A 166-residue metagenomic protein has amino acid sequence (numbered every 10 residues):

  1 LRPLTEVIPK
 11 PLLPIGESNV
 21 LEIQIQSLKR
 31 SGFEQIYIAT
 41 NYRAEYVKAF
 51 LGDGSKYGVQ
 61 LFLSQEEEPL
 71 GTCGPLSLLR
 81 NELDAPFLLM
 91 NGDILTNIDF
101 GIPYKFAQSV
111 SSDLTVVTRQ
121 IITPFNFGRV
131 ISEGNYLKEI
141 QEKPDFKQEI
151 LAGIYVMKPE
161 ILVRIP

Functional and structural regions predicted by a protein language model:
L1-E45: N-terminal glycine-rich phosphate-binding loop and ensuing alpha1 helix
L4, F50, I98, I140 (+1 more regions): Residues that scaffold the ATP/ADP-binding catalytic core of kinase and kinase-like folds
L13, L88, Q148, I154-Y155: Residues that recognize and position ribonucleotide moieties
Y42, M90, S132, V156-M157: A conserved hydrophobic position in a structured secondary element of the catalytic/binding core that shapes
K48-G134: Conserved beta-loop-beta/alpha segment of the NTase-like Rossmann-fold superfamily that binds/positions NTPs
D84, L137-K138, L162-R164: Short helix-loop capping/hinge motifs at secondary-structure junctions, enriched in acidic/polar residues
S132-Q148: Short, flexible, basic/aromatic active-site loop/helix in glycosyltransferases
G153-R164: Conserved nucleotide-sugar donor-binding and metal-coordinating catalytic region shared by glycosyltransferases
